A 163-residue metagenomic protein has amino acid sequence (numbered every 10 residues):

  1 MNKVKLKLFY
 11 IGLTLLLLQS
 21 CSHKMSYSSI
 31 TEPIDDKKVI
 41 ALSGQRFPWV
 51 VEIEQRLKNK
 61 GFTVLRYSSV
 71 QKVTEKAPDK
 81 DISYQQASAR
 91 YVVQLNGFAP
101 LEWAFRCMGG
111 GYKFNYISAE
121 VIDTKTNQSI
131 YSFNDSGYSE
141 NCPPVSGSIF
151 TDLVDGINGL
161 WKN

Functional and structural regions predicted by a protein language model:
M1-H23: Sec-dependent bacterial lipoprotein signal peptides
N2-K3, S26-I30, P78-D81: A generic local structural motif
L18-E75: A structural "domain/chain start" motif
S22-P33, R56, Q128-N163: C-terminal/domain-edge helix-coil "capping" segments
S43-V50, G110-Y112, S139-F150: Solvent-exposed, acidic/flexible segments
V70-S132, S136: Surface-exposed short loop/turn segments
